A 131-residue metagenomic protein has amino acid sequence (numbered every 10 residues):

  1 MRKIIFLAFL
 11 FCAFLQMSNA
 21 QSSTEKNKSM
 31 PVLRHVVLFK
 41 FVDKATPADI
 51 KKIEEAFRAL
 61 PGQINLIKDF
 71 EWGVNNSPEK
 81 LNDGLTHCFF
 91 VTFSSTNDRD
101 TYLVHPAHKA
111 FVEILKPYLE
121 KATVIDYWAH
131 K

Functional and structural regions predicted by a protein language model:
M1-E25: Bacterial Sec-dependent N-terminal signal peptides
Q16-L85, S94-T101, Y127-K131: Short S/T/G/P-rich N-terminal loop/turn motif that feeds into the first structured element of a domain
R34-H35, H87, H108, L115: Alpha-helical structural signal
T46, V104-H108, E120: Amphipathic alpha-helical protein-protein interaction surfaces
R58-P61, K109-V112, L119: A common structural junction motif
R99-Y102, A107-K109, E113-L115: C-terminal structural segments of small proteins and small subunits
Y118-V124, K131: C-terminal partner/receptor-binding element of secreted or periplasmic proteins
